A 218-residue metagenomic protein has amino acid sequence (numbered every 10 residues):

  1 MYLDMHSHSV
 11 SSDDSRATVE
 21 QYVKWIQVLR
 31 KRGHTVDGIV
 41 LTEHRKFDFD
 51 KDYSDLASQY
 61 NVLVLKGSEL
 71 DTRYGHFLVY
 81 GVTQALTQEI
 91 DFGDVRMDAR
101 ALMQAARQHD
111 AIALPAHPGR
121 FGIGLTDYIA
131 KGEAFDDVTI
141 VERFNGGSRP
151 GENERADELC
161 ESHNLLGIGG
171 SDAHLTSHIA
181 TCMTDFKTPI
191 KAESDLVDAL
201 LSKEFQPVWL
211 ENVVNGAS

Functional and structural regions predicted by a protein language model:
M1-Y74, R96, P150, S177: An N-terminally biased module of ancient metal coordination in phosphate/nucleic-acid-related enzymes
H6, E43, V64, V79 (+3 more regions): Divalent metal-coordination and catalytic microenvironments
S9-S15, D50, A85-T181, D185 (+2 more regions): Domain-core and long-helix interface of multi-subunit machines
E43, N145-G146, I190: Short loop or secondary-structure boundary microenvironments that flank and position key functional residues
E69-D91: A basic- and aromatic-enriched beta-loop-alpha substructure that forms the phosphate/nucleotide- and DNA/RNA-contacting
S194-Q206: A short, conserved beta-to-alpha structural element at the edge of catalytic cores that scaffolds binding
